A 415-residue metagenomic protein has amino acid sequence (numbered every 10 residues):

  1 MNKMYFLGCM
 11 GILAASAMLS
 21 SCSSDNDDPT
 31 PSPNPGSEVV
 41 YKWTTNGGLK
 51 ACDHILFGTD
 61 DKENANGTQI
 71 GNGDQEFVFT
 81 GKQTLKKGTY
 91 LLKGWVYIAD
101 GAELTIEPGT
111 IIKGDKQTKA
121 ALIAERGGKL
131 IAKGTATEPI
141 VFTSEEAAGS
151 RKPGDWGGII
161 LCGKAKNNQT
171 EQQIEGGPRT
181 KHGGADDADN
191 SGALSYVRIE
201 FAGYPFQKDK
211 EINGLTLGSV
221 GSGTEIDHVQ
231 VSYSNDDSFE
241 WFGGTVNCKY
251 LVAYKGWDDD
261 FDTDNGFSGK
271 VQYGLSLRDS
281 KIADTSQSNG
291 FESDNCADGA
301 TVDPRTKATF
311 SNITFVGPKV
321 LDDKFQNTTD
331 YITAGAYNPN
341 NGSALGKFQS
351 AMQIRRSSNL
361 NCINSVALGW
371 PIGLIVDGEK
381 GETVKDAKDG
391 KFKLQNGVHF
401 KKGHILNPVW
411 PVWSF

Functional and structural regions predicted by a protein language model:
M1-C9: Bacterial N-terminal signal peptides that target proteins for export
A17-S21: C-terminal motif of bacterial Sec signal peptides marking the signal peptidase cleavage site
C22-T30: Bacterial lipoprotein signal-peptidase II cleavage site
T30-K86, L91-L104, Q117-G127, G134 (+3 more regions): Extracellular beta-rich repeat passengers
I112-K113: Primarily the HKD phosphodiesterase
E138-P139: Glycine-rich loop(s) and the adjacent beta-strand/alpha-helix scaffold that form part
